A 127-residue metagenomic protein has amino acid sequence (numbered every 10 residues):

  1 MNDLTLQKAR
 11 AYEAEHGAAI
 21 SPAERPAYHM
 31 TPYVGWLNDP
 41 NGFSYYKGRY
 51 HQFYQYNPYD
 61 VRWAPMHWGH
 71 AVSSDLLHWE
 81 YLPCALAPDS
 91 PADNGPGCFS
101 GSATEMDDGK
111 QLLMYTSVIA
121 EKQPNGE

Functional and structural regions predicted by a protein language model:
M1-E127: Carbohydrate-active catalytic/glycan-binding domains of CAZyme proteins, especially the secreted or lumenal ectodomains
